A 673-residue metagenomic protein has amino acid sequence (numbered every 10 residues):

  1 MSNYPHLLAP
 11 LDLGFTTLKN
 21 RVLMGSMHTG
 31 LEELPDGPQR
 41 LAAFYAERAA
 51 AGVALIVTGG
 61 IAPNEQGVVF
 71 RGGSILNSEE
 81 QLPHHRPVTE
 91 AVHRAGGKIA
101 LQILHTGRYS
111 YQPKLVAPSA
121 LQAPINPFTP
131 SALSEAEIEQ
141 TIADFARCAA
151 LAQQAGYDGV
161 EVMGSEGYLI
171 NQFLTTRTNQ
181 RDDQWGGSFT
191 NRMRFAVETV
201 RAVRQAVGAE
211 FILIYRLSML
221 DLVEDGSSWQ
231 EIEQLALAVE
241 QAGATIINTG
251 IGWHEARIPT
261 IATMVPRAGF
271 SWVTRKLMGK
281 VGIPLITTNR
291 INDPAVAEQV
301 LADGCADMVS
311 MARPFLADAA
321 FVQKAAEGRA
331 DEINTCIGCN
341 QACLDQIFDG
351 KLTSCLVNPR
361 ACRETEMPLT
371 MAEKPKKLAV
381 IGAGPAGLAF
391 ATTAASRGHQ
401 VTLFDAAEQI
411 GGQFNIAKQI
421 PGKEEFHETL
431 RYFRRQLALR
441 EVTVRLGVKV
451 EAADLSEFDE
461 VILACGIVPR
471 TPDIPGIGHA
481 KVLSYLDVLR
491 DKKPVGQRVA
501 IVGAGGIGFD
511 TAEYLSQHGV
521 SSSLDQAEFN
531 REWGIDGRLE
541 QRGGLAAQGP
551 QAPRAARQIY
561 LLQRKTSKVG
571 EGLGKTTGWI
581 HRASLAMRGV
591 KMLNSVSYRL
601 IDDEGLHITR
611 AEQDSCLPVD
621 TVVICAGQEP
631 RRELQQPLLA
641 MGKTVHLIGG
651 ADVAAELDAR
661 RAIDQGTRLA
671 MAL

Functional and structural regions predicted by a protein language model:
M1-I381, P385, F390-S396, Q400-V401 (+2 more regions): Flavin-dependent oxidoreductase catalytic cores
Y215, G250-H254, D405-I420, E428-Y432 (+2 more regions): Short connector loops at secondary-structure junctions
T260-P266, P368-T370, P375, I416-E428 (+4 more regions): Short, contiguous acidic/charged loop-to-helix segments that flank catalytic cores in large enzymes
C305, L437-V444, G478-K481, A555-R557 (+2 more regions): A short helix-to-beta-strand connector/capping loop
K376-L403, I410, R445-A453, E457 (+4 more regions): Rossmann-like dinucleotide/flavin-binding elements
G412-F458, G570-V596: N-terminal Rossmann-like dinucleotide/flavin-binding domain of flavoprotein oxidoreductases that bind FAD/FMN
